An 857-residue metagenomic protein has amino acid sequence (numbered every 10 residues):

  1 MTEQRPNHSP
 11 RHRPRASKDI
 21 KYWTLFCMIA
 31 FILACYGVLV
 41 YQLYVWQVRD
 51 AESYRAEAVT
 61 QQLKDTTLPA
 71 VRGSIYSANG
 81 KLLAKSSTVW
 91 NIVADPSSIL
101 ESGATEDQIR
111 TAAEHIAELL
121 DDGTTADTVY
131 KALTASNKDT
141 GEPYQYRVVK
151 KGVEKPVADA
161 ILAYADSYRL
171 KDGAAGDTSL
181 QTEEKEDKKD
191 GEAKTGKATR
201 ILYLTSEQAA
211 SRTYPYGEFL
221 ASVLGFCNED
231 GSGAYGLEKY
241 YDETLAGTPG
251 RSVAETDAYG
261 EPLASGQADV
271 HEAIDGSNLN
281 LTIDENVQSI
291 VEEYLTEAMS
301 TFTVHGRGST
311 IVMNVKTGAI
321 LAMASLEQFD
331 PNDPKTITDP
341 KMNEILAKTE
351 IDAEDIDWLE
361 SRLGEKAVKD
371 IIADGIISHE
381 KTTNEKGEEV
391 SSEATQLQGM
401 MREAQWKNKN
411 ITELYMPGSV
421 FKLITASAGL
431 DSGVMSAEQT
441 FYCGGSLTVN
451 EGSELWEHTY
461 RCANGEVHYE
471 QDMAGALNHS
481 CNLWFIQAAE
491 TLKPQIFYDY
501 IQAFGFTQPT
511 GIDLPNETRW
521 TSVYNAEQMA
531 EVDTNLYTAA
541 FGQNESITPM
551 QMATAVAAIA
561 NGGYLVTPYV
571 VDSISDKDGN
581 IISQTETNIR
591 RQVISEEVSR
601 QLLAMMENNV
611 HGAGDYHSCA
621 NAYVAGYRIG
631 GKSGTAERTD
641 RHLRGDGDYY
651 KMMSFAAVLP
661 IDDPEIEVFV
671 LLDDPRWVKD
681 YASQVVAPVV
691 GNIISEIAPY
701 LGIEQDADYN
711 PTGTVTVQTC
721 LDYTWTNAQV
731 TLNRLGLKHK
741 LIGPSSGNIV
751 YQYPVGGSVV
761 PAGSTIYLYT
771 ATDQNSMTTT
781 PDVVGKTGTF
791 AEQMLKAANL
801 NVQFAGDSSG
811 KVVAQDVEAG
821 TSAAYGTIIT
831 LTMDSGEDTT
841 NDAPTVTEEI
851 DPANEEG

Functional and structural regions predicted by a protein language model:
M1-E393, Q405, L414, Q495-Q502 (+5 more regions): Periplasmic/cell-envelope proteins involved in peptidoglycan metabolism and beta-lactam response
R5, A84, W90, D257-H271 (+3 more regions): Beta-lactam-recognizing serine transpeptidase/beta-lactamase-like catalytic domain environment
L68-V71, A78, K85-V89, Y144 (+22 more regions): Extracytoplasmic
R72, V89, I109-A113, A117 (+20 more regions): Extracytoplasmic/secreted envelope proteins and their assembly/folding machinery, especially bacterial periplasmic
A113, A126-K138, V304-T317, Y442 (+5 more regions): Acidic/histidine-enriched alpha-helical segments
A117-T125, D166, N228, A246 (+13 more regions): Sec-exported extracytoplasmic/periplasmic mature domains
T585, G626, D640, V670-G857: Ligand-recognition elements built from short beta-strands and adjacent flexible loops
